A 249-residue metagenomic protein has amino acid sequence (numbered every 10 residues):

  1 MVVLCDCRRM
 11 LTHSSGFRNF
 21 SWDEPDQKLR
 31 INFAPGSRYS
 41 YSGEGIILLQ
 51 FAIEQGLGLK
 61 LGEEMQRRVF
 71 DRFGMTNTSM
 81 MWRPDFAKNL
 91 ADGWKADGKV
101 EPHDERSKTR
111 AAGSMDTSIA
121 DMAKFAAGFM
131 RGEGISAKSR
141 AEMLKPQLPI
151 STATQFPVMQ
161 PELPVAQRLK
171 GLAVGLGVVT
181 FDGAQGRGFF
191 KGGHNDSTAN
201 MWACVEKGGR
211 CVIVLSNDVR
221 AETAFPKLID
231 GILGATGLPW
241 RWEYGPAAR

Functional and structural regions predicted by a protein language model:
M1, Q27-L29, P35, T76 (+5 more regions): Glycine-rich, flexible loop/turn motifs
M1-F51, L57-L59, E63, R67 (+1 more regions): Active-site-proximal loop and beta-strand segments within enzyme catalytic domains
M1-L4, G16-W22, R72-W82, L148-F156: Secretory-pathway/luminal and periplasmic proteins that interact with or process carbohydrate-rich
D6-R9, R83, S136-A137, E243: General structural signal for secondary-structure boundaries
C7-R8, T76, G208-R210: Loop/turn elements at helix/coil->beta-strand transitions in domains of secreted/extracellular proteins
D23-P25, R83, W202, P246: N-terminal low-complexity, intrinsically disordered patches enriched in charged
R38, E54-L59, E63-R67, D71 (+1 more regions): Catalytic loop of the DD-peptidase/beta-lactamase superfamily, centered on the K-T-G motif and neighboring
